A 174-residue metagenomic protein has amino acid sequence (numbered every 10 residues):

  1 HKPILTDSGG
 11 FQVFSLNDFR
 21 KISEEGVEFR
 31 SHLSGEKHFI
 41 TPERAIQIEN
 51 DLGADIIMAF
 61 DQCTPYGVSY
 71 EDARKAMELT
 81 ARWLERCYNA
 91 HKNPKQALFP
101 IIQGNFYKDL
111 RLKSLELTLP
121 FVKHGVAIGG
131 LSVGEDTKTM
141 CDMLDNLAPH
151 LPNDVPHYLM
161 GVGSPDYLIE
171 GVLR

Functional and structural regions predicted by a protein language model:
H1-K92: Non-catalytic, usually N-terminal nucleic-acid engagement modules in DNA/RNA processing proteins
E78, A90-R174: Glycine-rich phosphate/ribose-binding loops and adjacent secondary-structure elements that form binding surfaces
